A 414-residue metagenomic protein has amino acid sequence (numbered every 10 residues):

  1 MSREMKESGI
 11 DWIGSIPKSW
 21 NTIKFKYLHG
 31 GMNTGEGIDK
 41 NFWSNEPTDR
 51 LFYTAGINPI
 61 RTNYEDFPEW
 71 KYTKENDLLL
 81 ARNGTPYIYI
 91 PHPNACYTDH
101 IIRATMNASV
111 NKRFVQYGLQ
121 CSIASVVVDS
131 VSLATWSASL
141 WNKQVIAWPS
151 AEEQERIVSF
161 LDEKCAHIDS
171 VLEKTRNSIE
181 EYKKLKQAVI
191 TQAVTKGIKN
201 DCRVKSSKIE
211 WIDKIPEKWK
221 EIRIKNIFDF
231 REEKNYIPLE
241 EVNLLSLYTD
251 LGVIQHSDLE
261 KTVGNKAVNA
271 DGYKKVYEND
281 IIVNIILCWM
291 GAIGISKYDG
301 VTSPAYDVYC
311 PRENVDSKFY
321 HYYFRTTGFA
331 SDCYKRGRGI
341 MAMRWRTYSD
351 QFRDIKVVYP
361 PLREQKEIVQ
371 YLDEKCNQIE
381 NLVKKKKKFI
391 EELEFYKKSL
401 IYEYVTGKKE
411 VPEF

Functional and structural regions predicted by a protein language model:
M1-I13, S19, W148-C202, Y359-F414: Amphipathic alpha-helical coiled-coil/heptad-repeat segments
R3-E36, F52, A147, A151 (+4 more regions): Non-catalytic DNA-recognition/assembly elements of restriction-modification systems
M5, K26-Y64, K74-L80, K225 (+1 more regions): DNA target-recognition patches
I10, D66-F67, S130, E173 (+2 more regions): Short, solvent-exposed loop/turn positions at domain surfaces that link secondary-structure elements or cap domain
D11-S15, I102-M106, N142-W148, E210-K214 (+3 more regions): Short, well-ordered beta-strand elements within core beta-sheets of diverse protein domains
Y27, F114-Y117, K143, E153-R156 (+6 more regions): Short, solvent-exposed alpha-helical surface patches in well-structured domains
H29-M32, L119, L161, F228 (+2 more regions): Hydrophobic aliphatic residues
N58, D66-A124, D129-S132, S137-W141 (+2 more regions): A short beta-sheet element
